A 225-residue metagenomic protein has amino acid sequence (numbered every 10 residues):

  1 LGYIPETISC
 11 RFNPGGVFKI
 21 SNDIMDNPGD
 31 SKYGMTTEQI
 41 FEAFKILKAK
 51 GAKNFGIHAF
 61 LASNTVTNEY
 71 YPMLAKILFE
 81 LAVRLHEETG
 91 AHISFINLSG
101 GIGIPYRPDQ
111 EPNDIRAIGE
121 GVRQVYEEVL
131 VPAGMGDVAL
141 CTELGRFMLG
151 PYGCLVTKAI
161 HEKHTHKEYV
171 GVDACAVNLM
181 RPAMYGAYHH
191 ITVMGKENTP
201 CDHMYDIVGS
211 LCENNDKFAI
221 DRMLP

Functional and structural regions predicted by a protein language model:
L1-F95, I104, V125: Active-site-proximal beta-alpha core segment in soluble small-molecule metabolic enzymes
E6, A91-S94, N113, A117-E120 (+3 more regions): Acidic/histidine-enriched ion/cofactor-binding microenvironments in catalytic or ligand-binding pockets
C10, I57, L98, E143 (+1 more regions): Conserved, mostly hydrophobic/aromatic
G16-I20, S94-Q110, C141-Y152, L179-M180 (+1 more regions): Flexible glycine/acidic-rich beta-alpha junction loops that bind and position SAM and/or redox cofactors in anaerobic
M35-E38, E42, E69, M73 (+6 more regions): Conserved active-site and cofactor/substrate-binding residues in soluble primary-metabolism enzymes
E38, F60, V66, L98 (+5 more regions): Short, electropositive, low-hydrophobicity segments enriched in small/polar residues
T67-L74, P105-I118, L149-H161, I220-L224: Short glycine/threonine-rich loop-to-helix capping motif typified by GTGT followed within a few residues by an Asp-Pro
L130, M135-P225: Charged (often Lys/Glu-rich) extended helix/loop segments that serve as interaction or gating elements
